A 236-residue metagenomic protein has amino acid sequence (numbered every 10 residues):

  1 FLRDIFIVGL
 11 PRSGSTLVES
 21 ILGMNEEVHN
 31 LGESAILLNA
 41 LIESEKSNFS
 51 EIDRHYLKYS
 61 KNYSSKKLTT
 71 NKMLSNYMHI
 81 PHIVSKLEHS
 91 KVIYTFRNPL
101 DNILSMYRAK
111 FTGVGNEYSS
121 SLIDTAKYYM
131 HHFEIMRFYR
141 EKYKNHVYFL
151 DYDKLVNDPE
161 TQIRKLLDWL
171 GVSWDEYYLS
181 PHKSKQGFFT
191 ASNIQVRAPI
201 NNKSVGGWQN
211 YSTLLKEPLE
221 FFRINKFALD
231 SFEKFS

Functional and structural regions predicted by a protein language model:
F1-S64, K127, S236: Alpha-helical solenoid repeat scaffolds of the TPR/TPR-like class and their adjacent stem/linker regions that mediate
N25-L31, A35-E43, Y63-A228: PAPS-dependent sulfotransferase catalytic domain
Y118, F232-F235: Flexible, Gly/Pro-enriched loop and linker segments at secondary-structure and domain junctions
